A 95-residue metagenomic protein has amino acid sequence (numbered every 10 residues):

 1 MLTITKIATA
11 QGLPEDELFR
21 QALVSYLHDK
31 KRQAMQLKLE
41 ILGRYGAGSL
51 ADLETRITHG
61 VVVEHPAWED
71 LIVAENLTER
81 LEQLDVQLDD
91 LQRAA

Functional and structural regions predicted by a protein language model:
M1-S25: Short, charge-rich amphipathic alpha-helices with coiled-coil/heptad character
L2-T3, D90, A95: Accessory terminal regions of nucleic-acid processing enzymes
I7, I41-L42: Broad structural signal for hydrophobic residues in well-ordered alpha-helices, predominantly aliphatic
G12, F19, Y26, V62 (+2 more regions): Residue preference for a single heptad-register face of alpha-helical coiled-coils
P14, D29, G48: Residue-level signal for short amphipathic helical patches enriched in basic/charged and nearby hydrophobic residues
R20, L27-A34, K38-I41, A74-L84 (+1 more regions): Amphipathic alpha-helical coiled-coil segments
L42-E64: Short E/K-rich amphipathic alpha-helical oligomerization segments
